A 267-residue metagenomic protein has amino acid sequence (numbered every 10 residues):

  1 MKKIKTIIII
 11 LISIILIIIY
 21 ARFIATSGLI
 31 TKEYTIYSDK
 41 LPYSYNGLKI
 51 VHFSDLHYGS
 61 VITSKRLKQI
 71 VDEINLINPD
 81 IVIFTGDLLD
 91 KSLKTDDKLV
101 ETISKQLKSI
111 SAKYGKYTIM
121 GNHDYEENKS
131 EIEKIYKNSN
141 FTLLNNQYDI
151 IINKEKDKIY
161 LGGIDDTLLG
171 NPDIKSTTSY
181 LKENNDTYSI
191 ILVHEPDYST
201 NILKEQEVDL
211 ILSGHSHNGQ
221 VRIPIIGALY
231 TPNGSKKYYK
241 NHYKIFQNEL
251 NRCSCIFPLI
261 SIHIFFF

Functional and structural regions predicted by a protein language model:
M1-S44: N-terminal membrane-anchoring alpha-helices
S44-T142: Membrane-embedded segments
G47-H57, D157-T167, I190-H194, N248-I256: Active-site-proximal beta-strand elements of phosphoester/diester hydrolases
H57, L89, H123-D124, Y148-D149 (+4 more regions): Catalytic metal-binding/acid-base residues of hydrolase active sites
I77, L107-K113, L181-N185, L203-Q206: Short, conserved loop/helix-junction motifs that constitute active-site signature segments in enzyme catalytic cores
D80-I81, Y117, F141-T142, I159 (+3 more regions): Short, Asp-centered acidic motifs that coordinate Mg2+ and/or phosphate in catalytic or ligand-binding sites
K134, N138-F141, Q147-Y148, K154-V193 (+3 more regions): Binuclear metal-dependent hydrolase catalytic cores centered on His/Asp/Glu-rich metal-binding motifs
P196-F267: Conserved beta-sheet core of the metallophosphoesterase superfamily
